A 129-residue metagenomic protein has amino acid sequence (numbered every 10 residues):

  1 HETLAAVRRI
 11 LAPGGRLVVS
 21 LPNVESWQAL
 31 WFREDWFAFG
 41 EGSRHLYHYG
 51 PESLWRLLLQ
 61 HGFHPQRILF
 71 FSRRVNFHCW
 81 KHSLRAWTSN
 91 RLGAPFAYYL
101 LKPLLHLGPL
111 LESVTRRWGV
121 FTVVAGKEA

Functional and structural regions predicted by a protein language model:
H1, H45-H48, H61-H64, H78 (+2 more regions): Histidine (H) residue identity feature
H1, W27-L30, G40, R67-I68 (+1 more regions): Extended hydrophobic-aromatic, low-complexity segments
H1-R33, H48-H61, V120-A129: Conserved SAM-binding loop
V19-S20, F37-A38, L92-Y98: N-terminal start-of-chain detector that recognizes signal peptides and the immediate post-cleavage beginning
F32, Q66-A129: A C-terminal cap/extension of S-adenosyl-L-methionine-dependent methyltransferases that defines the acceptor-substrate
W36, S53, K81: Solvent-exposed, flexible loop/coil residues
W36-F37, F63: Residue-level marker of structural boundaries
F37-Y49, V75: Short, contiguous acidic/charged loop-to-helix segments that flank catalytic cores in large enzymes
